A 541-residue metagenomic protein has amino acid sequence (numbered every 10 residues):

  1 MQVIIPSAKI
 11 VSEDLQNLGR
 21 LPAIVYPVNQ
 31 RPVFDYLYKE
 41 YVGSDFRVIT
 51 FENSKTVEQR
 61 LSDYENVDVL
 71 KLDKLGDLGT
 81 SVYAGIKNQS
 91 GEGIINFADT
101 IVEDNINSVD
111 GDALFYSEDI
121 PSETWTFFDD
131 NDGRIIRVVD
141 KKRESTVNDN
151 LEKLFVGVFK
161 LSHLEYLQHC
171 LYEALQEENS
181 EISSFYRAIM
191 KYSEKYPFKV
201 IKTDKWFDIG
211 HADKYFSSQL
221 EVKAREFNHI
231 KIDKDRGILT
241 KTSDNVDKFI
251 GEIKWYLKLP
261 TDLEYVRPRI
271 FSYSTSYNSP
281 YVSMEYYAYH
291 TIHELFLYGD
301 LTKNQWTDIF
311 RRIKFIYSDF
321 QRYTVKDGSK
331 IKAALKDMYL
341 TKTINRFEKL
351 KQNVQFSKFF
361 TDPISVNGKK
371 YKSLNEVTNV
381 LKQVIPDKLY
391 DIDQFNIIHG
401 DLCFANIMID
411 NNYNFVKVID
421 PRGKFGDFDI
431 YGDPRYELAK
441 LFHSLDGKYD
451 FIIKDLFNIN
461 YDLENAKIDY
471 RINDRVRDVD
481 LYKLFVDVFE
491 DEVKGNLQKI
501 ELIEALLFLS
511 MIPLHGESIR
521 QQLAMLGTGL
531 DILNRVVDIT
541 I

Functional and structural regions predicted by a protein language model:
Q2-E13, G19, Y26-I95, E177: Conserved N-terminal catalytic core of the sugar/cofactor nucleotidyltransferase
V3-P6, E152-D235: Conserved alpha/beta core of the MobA/IspD/sugar-nucleotide pyrophosphorylase nucleotidyltransferase superfamily
K9-S12, S276-I309, F315-V325, N353-T361 (+3 more regions): A glycine-centered beta->alpha junction motif in the catalytic cores of kinase/phosphotransferase enzymes
I101-E178: Conserved core of the sugar-phosphate nucleotidyltransferase
F227-K258, E285, I292-T302: ATP-binding glycine-rich loop module of kinase domains
L259, L295-S357, L374-D391, D491: Conserved kinase catalytic-core helix
N379-G432: Active-site acidic catalytic loop and adjacent metal/ATP-binding pocket of ATP-dependent phosphoryl transfer enzymes
R422-V488, A505-I519: Active-site activation/catalytic loop segments of kinase-like enzymes and analogous catalytic loops in related
